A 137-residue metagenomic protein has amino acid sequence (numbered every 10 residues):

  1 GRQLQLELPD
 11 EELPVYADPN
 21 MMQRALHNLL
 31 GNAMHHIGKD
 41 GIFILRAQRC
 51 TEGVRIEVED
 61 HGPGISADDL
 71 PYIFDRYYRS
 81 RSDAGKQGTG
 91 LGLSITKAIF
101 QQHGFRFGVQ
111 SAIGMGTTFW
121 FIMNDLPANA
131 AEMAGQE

Functional and structural regions predicted by a protein language model:
Q3-L13: Conserved catalytic submotifs in the C-terminal HATPase_c
A33-M34: Short helix-loop "hinge" at the ATP-lid/N-box region of the Bergerat-fold HATPase_c
D40-E52: Short beta-strand/loop element within the Bergerat-fold HATPase_c
D60: Acidic ATP/Mg2+-coordinating residue in the GHKL
I65-Y77: Short conserved segment of the HATPase_c
G92, T96: Short alpha-helical Gxxx[C/S/T] motif in the catalytic ATP-binding
G104-Q110: Glycine-rich ATP-binding loops of the HATPase_c
